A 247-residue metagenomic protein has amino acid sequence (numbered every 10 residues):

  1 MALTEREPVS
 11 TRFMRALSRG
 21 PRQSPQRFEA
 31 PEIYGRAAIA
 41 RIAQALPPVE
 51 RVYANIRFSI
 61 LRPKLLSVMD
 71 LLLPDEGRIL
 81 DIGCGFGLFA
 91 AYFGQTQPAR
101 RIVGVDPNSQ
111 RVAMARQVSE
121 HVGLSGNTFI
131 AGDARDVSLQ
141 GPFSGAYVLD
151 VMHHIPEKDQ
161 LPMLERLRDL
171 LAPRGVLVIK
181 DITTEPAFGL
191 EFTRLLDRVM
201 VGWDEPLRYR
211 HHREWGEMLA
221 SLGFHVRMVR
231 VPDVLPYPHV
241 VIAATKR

Functional and structural regions predicted by a protein language model:
F58-E76: Conserved alpha-helix/loop element of class I SAM-dependent methyltransferases that forms part of the SAM/SAH-binding
F86-Q97: Conserved SAM-binding loop of SAM-dependent methyltransferases across substrates and taxa, primarily the Class I
R101-D106: Conserved SAM-binding motif I beta-strand of class I
N108-Q110: Conserved SAM/SAH-binding beta-strand->alpha-helix loop
A115-R116: Conserved SAM-binding loop
Y147: A conserved beta-strand element that flanks and buttresses the S-adenosyl-L-methionine
L161-P173: A short glycine-rich, Lys/Arg-flanked "PGG" loop and its adjoining helix->strand segment in the class I
K180-L222, M228-V234: C-terminal alpha-helical "lid/dimerization" subdomain adjacent to the S-adenosyl-L-methionine
